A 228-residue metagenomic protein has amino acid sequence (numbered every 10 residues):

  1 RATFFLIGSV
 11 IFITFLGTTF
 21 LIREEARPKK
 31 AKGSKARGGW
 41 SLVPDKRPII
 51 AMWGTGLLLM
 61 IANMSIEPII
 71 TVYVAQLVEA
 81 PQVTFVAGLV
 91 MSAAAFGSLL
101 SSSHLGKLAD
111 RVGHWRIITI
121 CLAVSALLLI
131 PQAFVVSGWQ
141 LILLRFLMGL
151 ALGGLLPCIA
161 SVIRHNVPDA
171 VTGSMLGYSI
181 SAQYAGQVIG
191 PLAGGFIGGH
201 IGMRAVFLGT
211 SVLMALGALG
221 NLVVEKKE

Functional and structural regions predicted by a protein language model:
G8-K30, G217-E225: C-terminal membrane-cytosol helix-exit motif in multi-pass small-molecule transporters
E24-M52: Juxtamembrane intracellular "pre-TM" segments in multi-pass secondary transporters
K46-I66, F146: Pair of pore-lining "gating" transmembrane helices in MFS-fold secondary transporters
I69-F85: Short amphipathic helix-loop junctions that connect adjacent transmembrane helices in Major Facilitator Superfamily/SLC
L100-G113: Helix-to-loop junctions at the C-terminal end of transmembrane segments in multipass secondary transporters
R116-P131, L208-S211: Structural signature of the two symmetry-related core transmembrane helices
L128, W139-L147: Paired small-residue
G154-V167: Intracellular juxtamembrane helix-capping segments at the cytosolic ends of symmetry-related transmembrane helices
